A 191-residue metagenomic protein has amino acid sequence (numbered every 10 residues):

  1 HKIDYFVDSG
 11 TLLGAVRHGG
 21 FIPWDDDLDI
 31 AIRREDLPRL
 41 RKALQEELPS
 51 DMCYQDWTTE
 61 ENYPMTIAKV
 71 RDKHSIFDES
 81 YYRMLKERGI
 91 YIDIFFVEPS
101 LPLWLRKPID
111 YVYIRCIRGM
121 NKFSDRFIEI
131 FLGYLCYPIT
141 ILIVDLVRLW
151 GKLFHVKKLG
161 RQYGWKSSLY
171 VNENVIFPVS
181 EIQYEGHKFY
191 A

Functional and structural regions predicted by a protein language model:
H1-D4, L44-P102, K122-D125, E129-Y190: Conserved catalytic core of two-metal-ion nucleotidyltransferases
H1-L28, L37, N174: Active-site nucleotide-donor binding segment shared across nucleotidyl transfer reactions
L28-D29, H187: Conserved aromatic-histidine-acidic binding/catalytic patches
A31-R33: Short hydrophobic/aromatic beta-strand micro-patches that form the beta-sheet surface supporting nucleotide- or nucleic
D36, Y190-A191: Alpha-helical structural motif
P38-K42: Short, conserved charged micro-motifs
L103-I109: A short secondary-structure junction signal
